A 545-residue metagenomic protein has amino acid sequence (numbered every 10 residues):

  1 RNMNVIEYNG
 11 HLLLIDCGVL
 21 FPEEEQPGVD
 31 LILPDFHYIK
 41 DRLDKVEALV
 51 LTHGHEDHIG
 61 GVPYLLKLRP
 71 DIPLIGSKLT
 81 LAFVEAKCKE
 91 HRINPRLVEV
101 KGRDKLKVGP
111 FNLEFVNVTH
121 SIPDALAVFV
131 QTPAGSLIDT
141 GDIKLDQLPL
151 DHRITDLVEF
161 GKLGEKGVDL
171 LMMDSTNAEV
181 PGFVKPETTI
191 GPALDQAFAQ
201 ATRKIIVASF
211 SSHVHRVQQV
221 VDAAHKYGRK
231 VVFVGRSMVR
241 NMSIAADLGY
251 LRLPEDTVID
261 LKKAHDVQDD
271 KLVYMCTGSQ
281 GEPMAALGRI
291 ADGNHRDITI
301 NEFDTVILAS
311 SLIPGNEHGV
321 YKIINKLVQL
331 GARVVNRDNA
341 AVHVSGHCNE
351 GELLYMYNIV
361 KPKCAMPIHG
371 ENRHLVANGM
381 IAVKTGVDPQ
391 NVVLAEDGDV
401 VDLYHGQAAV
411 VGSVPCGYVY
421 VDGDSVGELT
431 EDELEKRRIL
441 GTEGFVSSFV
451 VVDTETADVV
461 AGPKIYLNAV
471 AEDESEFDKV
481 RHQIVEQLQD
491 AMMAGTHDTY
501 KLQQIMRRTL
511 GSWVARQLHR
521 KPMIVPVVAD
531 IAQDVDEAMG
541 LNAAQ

Functional and structural regions predicted by a protein language model:
R1-V50, H55-D266, A285-T299, H318-K322: His/Asp/Glu-rich metal-coordinating catalytic cores of metallo-dependent phosphodiesterases/hydrolases acting on
E7-G10, Q131-A134, H225, L403-G406 (+2 more regions): Short acidic-glycine loop/turn motifs at beta-strand connectors
L14, L20-E24, K45-V46, N336-N339 (+3 more regions): A glycine- and charged-residue-rich anion-binding loop/surface
Y64, S121, T176, S311 (+3 more regions): Flexible loop residues that form catalytic and substrate-binding hotspots at small-molecule/glycan-binding clefts
C88, A382, V514: Conserved hydrophobic residues forming the short capping helix/wall of the S-adenosyl-L-methionine
L97-E99, L170-M172, V334, V392 (+1 more regions): Conserved beta-strand scaffold positions in the cores of enzyme catalytic domains, especially in NTP/NDP-utilizing
E179-A309, I313-G315, G319-D338, V342-T496 (+2 more regions): Hard-cation-handling environments
G495, T499-A532: C-terminal tails and terminal domains of large nucleic-acid-associated and other macromolecular-machine proteins
